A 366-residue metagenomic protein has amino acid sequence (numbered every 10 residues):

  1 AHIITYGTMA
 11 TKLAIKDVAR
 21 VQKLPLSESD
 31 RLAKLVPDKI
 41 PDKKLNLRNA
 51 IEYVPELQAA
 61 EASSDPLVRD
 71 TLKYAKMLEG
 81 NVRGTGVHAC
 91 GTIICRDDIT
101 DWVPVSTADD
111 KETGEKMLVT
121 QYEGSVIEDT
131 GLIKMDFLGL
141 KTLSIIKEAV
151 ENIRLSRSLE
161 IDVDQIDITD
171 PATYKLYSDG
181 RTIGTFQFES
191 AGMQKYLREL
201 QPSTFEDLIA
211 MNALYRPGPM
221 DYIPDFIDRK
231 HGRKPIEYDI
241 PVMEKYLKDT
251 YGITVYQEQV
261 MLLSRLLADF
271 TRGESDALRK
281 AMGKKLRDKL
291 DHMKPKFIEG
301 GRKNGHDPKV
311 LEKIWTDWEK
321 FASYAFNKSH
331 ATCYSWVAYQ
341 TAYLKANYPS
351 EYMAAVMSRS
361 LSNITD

Functional and structural regions predicted by a protein language model:
A1-D366: Alpha-helical scaffold/interaction cores of sigma-54-like transcription cofactors and many family A DNA polymerases
